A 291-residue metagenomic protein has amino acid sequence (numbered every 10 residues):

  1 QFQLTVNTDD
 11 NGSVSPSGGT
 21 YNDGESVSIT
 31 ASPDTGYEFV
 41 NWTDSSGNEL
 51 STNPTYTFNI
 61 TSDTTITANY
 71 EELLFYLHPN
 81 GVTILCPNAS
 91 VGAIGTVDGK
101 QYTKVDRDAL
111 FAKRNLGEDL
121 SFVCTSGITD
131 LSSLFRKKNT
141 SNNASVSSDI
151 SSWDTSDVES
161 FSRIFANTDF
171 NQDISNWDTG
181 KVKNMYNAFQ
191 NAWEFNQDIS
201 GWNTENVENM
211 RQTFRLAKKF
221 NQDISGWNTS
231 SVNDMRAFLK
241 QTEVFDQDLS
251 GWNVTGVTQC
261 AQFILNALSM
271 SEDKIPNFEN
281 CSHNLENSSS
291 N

Functional and structural regions predicted by a protein language model:
Q1-N7, N53-L73: Conserved "repeat-terminator" motif of extracellular CCP/Sushi domains
Q3-Y21, E49: Short, solvent-exposed loop/edge segments of extracellular or virion-exposed proteins
N7-N11, P33-F39, I128: Short proline/glycine-enriched turn/loop motifs at strand-loop junctions of beta-rich domains
T20, S28, T55-F58, F122: Short, surface-exposed beta-strand/beta-hairpin micro-motifs centered on an aromatic residue
E25-P54: Surface-exposed interfaces of beta-sheet-rich extracellular modules
V27-A31, T64-Y70, L131, I264: Append "Rare intracellular matches occur via the same short Y/T/C beta-strand/loop motifs
E72-N291: Negatively charged
